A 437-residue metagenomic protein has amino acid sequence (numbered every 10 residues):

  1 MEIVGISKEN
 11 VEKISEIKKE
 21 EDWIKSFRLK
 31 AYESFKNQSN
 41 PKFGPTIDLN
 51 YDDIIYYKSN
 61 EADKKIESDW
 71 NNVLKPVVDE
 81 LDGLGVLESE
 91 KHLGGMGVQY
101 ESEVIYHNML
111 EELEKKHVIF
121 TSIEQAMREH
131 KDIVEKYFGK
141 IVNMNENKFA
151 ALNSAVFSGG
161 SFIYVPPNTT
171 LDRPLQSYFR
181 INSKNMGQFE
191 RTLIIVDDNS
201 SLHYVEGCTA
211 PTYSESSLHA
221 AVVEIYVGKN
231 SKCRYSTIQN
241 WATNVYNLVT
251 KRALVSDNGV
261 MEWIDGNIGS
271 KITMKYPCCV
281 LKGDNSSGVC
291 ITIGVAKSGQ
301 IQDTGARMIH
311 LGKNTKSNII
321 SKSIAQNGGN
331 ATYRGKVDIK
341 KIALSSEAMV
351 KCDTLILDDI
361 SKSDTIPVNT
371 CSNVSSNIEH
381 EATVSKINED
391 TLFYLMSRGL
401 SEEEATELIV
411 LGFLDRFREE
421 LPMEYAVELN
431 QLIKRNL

Functional and structural regions predicted by a protein language model:
M1-E146, A150-A151: N-terminal amphipathic, basic helical "cap/leader" segment at the start of enzyme domains
I17, K30, Y106-L400, L414 (+1 more regions): Conserved beta-strand/loop scaffold segments within soluble protein domains that form the structured core and edges
